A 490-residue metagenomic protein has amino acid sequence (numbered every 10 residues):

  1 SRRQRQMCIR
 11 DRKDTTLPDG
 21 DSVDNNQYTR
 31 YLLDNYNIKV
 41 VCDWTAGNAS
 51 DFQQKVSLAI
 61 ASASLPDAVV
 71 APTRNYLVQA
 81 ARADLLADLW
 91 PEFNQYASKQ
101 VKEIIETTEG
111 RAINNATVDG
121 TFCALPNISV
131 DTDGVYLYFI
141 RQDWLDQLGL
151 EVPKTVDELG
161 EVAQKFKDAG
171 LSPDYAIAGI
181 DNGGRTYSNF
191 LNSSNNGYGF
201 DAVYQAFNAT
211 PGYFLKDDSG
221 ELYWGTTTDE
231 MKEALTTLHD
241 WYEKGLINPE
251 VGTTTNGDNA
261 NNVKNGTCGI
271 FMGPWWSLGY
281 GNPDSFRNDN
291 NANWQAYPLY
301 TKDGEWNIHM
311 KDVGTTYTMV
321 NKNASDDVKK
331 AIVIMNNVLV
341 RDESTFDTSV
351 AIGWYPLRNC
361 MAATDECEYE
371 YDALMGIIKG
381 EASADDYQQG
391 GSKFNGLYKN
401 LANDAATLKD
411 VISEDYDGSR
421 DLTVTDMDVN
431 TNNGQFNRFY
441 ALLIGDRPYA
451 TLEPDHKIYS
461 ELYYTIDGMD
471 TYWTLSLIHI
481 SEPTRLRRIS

Functional and structural regions predicted by a protein language model:
S1-Q6, R10-L477, S481, R485-R488: Extracytoplasmic/secretory soluble proteins
